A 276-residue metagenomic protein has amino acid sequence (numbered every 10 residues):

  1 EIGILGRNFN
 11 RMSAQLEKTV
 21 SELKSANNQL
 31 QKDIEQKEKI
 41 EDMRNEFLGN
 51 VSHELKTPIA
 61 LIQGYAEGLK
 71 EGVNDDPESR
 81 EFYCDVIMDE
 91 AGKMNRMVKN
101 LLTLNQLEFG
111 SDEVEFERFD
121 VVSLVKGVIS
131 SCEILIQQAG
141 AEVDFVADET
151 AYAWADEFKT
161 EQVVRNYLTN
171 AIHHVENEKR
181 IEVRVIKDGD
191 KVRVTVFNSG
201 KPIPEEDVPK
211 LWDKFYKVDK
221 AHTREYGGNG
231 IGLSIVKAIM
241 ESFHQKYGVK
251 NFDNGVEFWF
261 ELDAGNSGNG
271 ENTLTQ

Functional and structural regions predicted by a protein language model:
E1-L48, A66-N74, Q137, K214 (+6 more regions): Membrane-proximal HAMP signal-relay module
S21, D89-M97: Short alpha-helical segment of the dimerization/phosphotransfer core of two-component systems
F109-V114, Y152-A155: Conserved micro-motifs of the catalytic ATP-binding
E115-D120, Q137, E142-A151: Conserved catalytic submotifs in the C-terminal HATPase_c
K126-Q138: Short alpha-helical segment within the cytosolic histidine kinase core of two-component systems
A171-I172: Short helix-loop "hinge" at the ATP-lid/N-box region of the Bergerat-fold HATPase_c
E178-D190: Short beta-strand/loop element within the Bergerat-fold HATPase_c
I203-K217: Short conserved segment of the HATPase_c
